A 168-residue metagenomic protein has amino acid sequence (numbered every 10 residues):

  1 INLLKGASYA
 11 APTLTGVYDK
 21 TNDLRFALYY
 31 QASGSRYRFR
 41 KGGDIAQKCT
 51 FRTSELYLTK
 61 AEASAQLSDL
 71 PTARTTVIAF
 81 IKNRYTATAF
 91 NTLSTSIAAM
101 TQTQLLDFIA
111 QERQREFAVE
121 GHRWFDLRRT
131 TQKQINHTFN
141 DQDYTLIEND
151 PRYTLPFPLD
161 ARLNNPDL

Functional and structural regions predicted by a protein language model:
I1-Y9, T13-L168: Acidic/polar-rich alpha-helix caps and helix-coil junctions
